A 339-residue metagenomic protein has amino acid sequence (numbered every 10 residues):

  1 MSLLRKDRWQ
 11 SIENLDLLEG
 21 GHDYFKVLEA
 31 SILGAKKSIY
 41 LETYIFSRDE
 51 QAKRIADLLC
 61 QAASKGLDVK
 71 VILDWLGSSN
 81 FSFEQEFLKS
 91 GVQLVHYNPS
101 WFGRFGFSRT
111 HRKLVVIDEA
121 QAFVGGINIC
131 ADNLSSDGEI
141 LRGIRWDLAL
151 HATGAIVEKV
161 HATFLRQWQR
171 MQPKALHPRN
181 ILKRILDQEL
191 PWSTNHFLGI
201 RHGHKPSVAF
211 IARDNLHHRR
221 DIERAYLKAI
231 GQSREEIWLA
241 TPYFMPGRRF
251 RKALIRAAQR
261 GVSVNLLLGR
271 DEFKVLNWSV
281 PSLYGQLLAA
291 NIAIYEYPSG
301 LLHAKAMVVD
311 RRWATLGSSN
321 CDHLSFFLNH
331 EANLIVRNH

Functional and structural regions predicted by a protein language model:
M1-H339: Charged, low-complexity intrinsically disordered terminal segments
